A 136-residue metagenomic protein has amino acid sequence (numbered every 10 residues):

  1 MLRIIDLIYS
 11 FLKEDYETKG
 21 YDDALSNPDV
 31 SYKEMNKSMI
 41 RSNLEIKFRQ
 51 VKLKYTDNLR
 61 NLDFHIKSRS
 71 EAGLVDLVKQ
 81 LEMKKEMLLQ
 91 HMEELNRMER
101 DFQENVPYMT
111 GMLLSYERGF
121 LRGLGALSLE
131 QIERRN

Functional and structural regions predicted by a protein language model:
D6-S38, N61-R69: Short, charge-rich amphipathic alpha-helices with coiled-coil/heptad character
S26-T56, V75-K79: Short, charge/polar-rich alpha-helical segments
N27, N36, N43, N58-N61 (+3 more regions): Detector for Asparagine
K37, R41, K67-L81, F102-T110: Alpha-helical rod/repeat scaffolding segments in eukaryotic adaptors/tethers and long-chain four-helix cytokines
K47, V51-K54, N58-N61, H65 (+4 more regions): Charged, solvent-exposed faces of alpha-helical coiled-coils
M83-N136: Alpha-helical oligomerization segments
